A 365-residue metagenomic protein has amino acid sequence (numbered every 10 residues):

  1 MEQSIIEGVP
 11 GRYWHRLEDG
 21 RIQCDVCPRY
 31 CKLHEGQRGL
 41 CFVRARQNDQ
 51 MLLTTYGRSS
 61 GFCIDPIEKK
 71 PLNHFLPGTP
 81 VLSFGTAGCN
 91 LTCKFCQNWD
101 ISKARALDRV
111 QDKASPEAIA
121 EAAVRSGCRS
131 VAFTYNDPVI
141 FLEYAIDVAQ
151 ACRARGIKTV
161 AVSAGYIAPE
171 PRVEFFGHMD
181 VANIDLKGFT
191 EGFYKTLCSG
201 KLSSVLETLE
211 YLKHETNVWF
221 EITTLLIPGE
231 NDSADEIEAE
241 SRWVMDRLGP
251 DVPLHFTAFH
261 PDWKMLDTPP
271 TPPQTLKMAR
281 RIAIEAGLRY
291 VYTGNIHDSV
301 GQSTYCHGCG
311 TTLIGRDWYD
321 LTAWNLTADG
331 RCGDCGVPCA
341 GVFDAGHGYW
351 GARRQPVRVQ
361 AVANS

Functional and structural regions predicted by a protein language model:
M1-E35, G229-S365: Auxiliary Fe-S-binding modules of radical SAM enzymes
M1-T79: Flexible, acidic/Gly-rich N-terminal and inter-domain linker regions that tether and position cofactor-handling modules
C24, L33, F42-V43, T54-R58 (+11 more regions): Generic structural "secondary-structure junction" signal
V26, L40-V43, G88-L91, F95 (+2 more regions): Short, cysteine/histidine-rich loop/knuckle motifs that typically chelate Zn2+
Y30-T54, N98-D108, G315-Y319, C339-G346: Iron-sulfur (Fe-S) cluster-binding segments and ferredoxin-like electron-carrier domains, especially [2Fe-2S]
Q37, C89, T190: A generic "binding-loop/recognition-motif" signal
R46-V181, W350-R358: Conserved Radical SAM active-site core
K113-Q274, A279: Conserved AdoMet/S-adenosylmethionine-binding subsite of the radical SAM
